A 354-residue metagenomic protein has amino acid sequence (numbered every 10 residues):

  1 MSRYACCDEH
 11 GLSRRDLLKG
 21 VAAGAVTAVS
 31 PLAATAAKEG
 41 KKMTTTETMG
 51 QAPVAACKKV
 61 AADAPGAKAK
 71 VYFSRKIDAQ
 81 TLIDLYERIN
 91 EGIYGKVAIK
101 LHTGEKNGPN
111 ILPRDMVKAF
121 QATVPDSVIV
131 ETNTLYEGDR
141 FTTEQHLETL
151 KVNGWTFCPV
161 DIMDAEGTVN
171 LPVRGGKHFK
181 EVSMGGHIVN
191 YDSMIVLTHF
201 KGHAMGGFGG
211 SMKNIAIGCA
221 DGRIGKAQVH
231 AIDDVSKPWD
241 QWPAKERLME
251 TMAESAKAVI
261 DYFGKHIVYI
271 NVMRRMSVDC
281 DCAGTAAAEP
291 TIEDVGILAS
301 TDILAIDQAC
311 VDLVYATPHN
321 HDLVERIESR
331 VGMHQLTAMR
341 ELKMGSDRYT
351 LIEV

Functional and structural regions predicted by a protein language model:
M1, A34-A36, V60: Disordered, low-complexity tails and leader-like regions
M1-S13: N-terminal secretory signal peptides
A5, L18, V26-V29, E39 (+4 more regions): A broadly tuned "polar low-complexity/structure-edge" signature
C6-C7, T44-A61: A short, highly charged, low-complexity intrinsically disordered segment
G11-K19, V26-Q51: N-terminal twin-arginine translocation
P53-T123, V128-V354: Extended, low-polarity segments enriched in aliphatic/aromatic residues
